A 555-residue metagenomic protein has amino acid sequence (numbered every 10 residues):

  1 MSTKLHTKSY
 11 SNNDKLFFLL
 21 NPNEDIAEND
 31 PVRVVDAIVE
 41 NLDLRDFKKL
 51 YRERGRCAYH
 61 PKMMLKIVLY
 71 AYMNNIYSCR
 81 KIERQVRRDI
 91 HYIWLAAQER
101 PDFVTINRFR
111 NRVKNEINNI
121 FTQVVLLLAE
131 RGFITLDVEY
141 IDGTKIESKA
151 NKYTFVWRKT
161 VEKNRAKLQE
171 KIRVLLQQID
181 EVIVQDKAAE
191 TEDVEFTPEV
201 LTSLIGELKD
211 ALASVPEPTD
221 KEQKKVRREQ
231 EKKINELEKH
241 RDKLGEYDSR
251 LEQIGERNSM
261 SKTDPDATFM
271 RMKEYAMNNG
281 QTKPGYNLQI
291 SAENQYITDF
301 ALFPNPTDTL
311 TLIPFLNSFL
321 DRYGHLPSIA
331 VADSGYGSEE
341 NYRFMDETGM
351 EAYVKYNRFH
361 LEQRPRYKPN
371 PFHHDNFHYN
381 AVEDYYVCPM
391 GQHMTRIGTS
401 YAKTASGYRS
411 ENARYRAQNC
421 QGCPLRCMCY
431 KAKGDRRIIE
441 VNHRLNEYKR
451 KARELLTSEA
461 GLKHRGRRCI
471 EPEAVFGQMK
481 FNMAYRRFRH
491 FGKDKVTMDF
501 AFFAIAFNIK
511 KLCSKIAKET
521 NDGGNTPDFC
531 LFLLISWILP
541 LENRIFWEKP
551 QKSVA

Functional and structural regions predicted by a protein language model:
M1-R33: Hydrophobic alpha-helical membrane-insertion signals
K4, Y51-G55, A460-K463: A ubiquitous short alpha-helical element
K8-S9, V68, N75-R88, E99-A555: Anion-binding and metal-coordination hotspots
K15, E28, E40, H60 (+3 more regions): Generic alpha-helical segment signature
E28-L69: Basic, short loop/linker segments at the boundary and entry of helix-turn-helix/winged-helix-like folds
Y92-A97: Secretory-pathway/luminal and periplasmic proteins that interact with or process carbohydrate-rich
